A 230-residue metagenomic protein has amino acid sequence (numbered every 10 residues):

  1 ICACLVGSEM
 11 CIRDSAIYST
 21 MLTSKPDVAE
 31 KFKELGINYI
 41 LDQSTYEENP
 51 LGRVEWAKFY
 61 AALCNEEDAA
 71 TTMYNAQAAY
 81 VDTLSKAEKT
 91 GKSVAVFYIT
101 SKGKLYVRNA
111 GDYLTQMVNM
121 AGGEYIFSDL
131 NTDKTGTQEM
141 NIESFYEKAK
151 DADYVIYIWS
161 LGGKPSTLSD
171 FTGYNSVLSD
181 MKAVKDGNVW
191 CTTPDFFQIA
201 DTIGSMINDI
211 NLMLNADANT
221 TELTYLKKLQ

Functional and structural regions predicted by a protein language model:
I1-G7, C11-I12: Single conserved hydrophobic/aromatic residue that forms the stacking wall/gate of nucleotide- or nucleobase-binding
R13-A16, E34-I40, Y60, E66-E67 (+4 more regions): Loop/turn elements at helix/coil->beta-strand transitions in domains of secreted/extracellular proteins
Y18-K25, T45-P50, I99-L105, Y113 (+4 more regions): Solvent-exposed loop/turn segments at secondary-structure junctions within structured extracellular/periplasmic domains
L22-P26, E47-V54, D68-T71, N75 (+4 more regions): Soluble non-cytosolic domains of exported or imported proteins
E47-T72, Y154-Q230: Structured C-terminal subdomain patch of bacterial secreted/periplasmic proteins
E66-A121: Basic- and aromatic-lined ligand-binding clefts that recognize polyanionic substrates
A79, Y113, E139-S144, T172-S179: Alpha-helical scaffolding within the catalytic cores of extracellular/periplasmic polymer-degrading hydrolases
L114-G136, I156-W159: His/Asp/Glu-enriched short active-site or ligand-binding loop at hydrolase and phosphoryl-transfer sites
